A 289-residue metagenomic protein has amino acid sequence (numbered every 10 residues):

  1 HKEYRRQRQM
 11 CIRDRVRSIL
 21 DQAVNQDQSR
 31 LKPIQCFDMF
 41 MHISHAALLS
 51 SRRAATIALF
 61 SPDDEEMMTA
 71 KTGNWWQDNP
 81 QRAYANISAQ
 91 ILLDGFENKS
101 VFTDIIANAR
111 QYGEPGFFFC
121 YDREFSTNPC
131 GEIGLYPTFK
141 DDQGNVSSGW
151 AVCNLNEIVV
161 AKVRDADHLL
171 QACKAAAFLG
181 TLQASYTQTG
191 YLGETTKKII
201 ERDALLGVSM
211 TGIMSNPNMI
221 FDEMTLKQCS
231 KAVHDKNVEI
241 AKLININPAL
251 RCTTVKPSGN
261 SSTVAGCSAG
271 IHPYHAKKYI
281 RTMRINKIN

Functional and structural regions predicted by a protein language model:
K2-I12: Single conserved hydrophobic/aromatic residue that forms the stacking wall/gate of nucleotide- or nucleobase-binding
R13-D203, K227, K231-I244, A249-S258 (+2 more regions): Conserved catalytic cores of very large enzyme subunits
C153-L155, N216-M219: Extended, compositionally biased low-complexity polar/Lys-Gly-rich tracts and adjacent boundary/linker regions are
G207: Active-site or pore-adjacent capping/gating segments
P217-I220, M224, G266: Outer-pore/vestibule module of multi-pass helical membrane proteins
